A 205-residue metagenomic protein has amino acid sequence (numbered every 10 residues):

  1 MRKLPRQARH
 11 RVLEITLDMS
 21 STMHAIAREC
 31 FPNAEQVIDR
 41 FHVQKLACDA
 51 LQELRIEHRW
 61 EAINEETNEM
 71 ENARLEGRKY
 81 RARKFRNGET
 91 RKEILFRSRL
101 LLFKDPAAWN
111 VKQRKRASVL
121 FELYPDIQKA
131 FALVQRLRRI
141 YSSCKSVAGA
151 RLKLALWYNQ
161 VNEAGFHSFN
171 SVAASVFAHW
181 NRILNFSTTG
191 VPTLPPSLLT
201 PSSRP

Functional and structural regions predicted by a protein language model:
R2-P32, K45, N64-P205: Acidic/histidine-rich catalytic cores and adjacent linkers of DNA breakage/strand-transfer/modification proteins
N33-D49: Inter-helix linker motif
Q36-R40, H58-E61, E69: Short, surface-exposed linear patches
C48-R59: Short, surface-exposed amphipathic charged segments that create phosphate/polyanion-binding patches used for binding
